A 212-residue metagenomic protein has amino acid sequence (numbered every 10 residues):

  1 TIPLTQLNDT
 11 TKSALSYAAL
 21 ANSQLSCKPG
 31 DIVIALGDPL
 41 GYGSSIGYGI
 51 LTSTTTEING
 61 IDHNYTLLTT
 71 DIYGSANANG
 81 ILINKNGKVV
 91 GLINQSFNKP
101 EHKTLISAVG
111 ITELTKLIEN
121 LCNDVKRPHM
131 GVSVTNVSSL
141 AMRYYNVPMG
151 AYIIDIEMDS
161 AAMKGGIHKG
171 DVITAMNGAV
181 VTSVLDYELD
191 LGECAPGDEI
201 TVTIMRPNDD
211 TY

Functional and structural regions predicted by a protein language model:
T1-Y42, A76, V181-V184, T201 (+1 more regions): Conserved active-site neighborhood of the chymotrypsin/trypsin-like protease fold
P3-A19, I46-L105, M149-I154: Active-site region of chymotrypsin-like
S16-A21, D71-A76, G80-I81, S133-A175 (+1 more regions): PDZ/PDZ-like domain segments forming the peptide/carboxylate-binding groove, activating on the N-terminal beta-strands
S26-P39, T70, N79-P100, A108 (+3 more regions): Active-site-proximal beta-strands of protease catalytic cores
K28-I34, D38, G43-E57, T66 (+3 more regions): Beta-strand/loop subdomains of soluble extracytoplasmic proteins
V89-N146, T211: C-terminal cap/linker of serine protease catalytic domains
K116-P128, A141, D159, H168 (+3 more regions): PDZ-domain C-terminal substructure recognizer with occasional recognition of PDZ-binding tails
